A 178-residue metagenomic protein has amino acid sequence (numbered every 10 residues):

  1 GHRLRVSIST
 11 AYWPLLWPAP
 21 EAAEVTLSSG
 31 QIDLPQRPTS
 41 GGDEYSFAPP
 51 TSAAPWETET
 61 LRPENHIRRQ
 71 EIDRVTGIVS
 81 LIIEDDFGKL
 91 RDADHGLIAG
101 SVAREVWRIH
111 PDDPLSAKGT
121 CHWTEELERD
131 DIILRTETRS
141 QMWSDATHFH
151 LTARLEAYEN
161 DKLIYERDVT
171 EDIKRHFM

Functional and structural regions predicted by a protein language model:
G1-M178: Glycine/threonine-rich phosphate-binding loop and adjacent beta-strand/alpha-helix elements that clamp
